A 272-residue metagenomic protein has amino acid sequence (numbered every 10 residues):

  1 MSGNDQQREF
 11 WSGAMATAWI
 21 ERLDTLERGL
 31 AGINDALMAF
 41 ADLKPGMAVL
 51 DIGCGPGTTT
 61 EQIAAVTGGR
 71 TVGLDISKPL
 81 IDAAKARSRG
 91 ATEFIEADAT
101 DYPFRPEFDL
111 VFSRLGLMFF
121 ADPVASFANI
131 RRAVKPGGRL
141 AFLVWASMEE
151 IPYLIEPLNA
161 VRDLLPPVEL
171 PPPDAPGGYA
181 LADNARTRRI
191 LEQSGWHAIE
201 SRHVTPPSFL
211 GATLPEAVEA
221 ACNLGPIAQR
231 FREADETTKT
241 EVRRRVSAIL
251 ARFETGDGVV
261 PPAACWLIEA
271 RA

Functional and structural regions predicted by a protein language model:
M1-M47, T58-Q62, L80-A83, R87 (+1 more regions): Conserved class I S-adenosyl-L-methionine
F10, E27-L30, P56-T58, G177-A272: Conserved Class I S-adenosyl-L-methionine
A48-Y102, A125: Class I SAM-dependent methyltransferase SAM/SAH-binding core
T100-V111: A short acidic, Gly/Pro-enriched loop at the edge of an enzyme's catalytic core that lines a small-molecule cofactor
S113-L117, L143: Residues lining the SAM
F120-I130: A short, conserved alpha-helix within the catalytic core of class I
V124-A125, K135, R139-A212, A228: Conserved catalytic/acceptor-binding region of the Class I
